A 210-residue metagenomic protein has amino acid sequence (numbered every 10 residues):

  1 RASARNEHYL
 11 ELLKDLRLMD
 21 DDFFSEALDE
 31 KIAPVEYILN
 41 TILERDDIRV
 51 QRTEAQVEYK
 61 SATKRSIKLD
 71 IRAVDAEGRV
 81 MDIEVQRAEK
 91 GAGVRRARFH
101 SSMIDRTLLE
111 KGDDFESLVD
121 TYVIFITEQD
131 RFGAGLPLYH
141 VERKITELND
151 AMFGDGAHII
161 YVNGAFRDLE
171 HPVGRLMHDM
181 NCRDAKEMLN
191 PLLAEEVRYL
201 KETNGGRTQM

Functional and structural regions predicted by a protein language model:
R1-L16, D22, V74-E77, M81-Q86 (+1 more regions): Short, charged alpha-helical interaction segments and adjacent helix-coil junctions
A2-A4, I32-Y37, E44-D46, V74-A76 (+2 more regions): Short acidic/polar alpha-helix capping motifs at helix-coil junctions
D15, E26, Q56-V57, V94-R95: Extended, gly/pro-poor, charged amphipathic helical "stalk/hinge" elements that serve as dimerization and scaffold
R17-R52: Acidic-basic catalytic patches of nuclease active cores, encompassing PD-(D/E)XK and other metal-cofactor nuclease
L39, L69-A73, M81-R87, I124: Conserved catalytic cores of phosphodiester-cleaving nucleases, focusing on short active-site segments
R52-A76: Active-site metal-binding core of divalent-cation-utilizing nuclease and nuclease-like domains
S66, G78-V80, A92: Short, mixed charged/polar active-site loops that provide acid/base catalysis or chelate metal/phosphate cofactors
K90-E196, L200: Mixed-charge intrinsically disordered linker/loop segments at interdomain junctions
